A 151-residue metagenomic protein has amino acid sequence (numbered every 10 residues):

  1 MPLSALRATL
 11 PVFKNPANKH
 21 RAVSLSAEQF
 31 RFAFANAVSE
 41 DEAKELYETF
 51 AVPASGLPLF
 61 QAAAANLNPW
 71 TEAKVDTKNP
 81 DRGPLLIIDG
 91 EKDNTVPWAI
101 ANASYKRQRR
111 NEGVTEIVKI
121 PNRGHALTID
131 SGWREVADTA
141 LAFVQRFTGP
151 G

Functional and structural regions predicted by a protein language model:
M1-H20, F60-N66: Flexible "cap/lid" loop of the alpha/beta hydrolase fold
V23-A62: Conserved alpha/beta-hydrolase catalytic His-Asp/Glu region
Q29, E45, A103, E135 (+1 more regions): Alpha-helical elements of Rossmann-like donor-binding domains used by nucleotide-donor carbohydrate transfer enzymes
S55-T77: Active-site nucleophile elbow and catalytic-triad environment of alpha/beta-hydrolase enzymes
T77-D81, R109-N111: Short, conserved loop/helix-junction motifs that constitute active-site signature segments in enzyme catalytic cores
P80-D81, I87-D89, D93: Short beta-strand/loop motif that positions the catalytic acidic residue of the alpha/beta-hydrolase fold
N94-A103: Conserved alpha/beta-hydrolase "acid-adjacent" motif
N111-G151: Catalytic active-site module of serine/aspartate enzymes centered on a nucleophile-bearing elbow/loop
